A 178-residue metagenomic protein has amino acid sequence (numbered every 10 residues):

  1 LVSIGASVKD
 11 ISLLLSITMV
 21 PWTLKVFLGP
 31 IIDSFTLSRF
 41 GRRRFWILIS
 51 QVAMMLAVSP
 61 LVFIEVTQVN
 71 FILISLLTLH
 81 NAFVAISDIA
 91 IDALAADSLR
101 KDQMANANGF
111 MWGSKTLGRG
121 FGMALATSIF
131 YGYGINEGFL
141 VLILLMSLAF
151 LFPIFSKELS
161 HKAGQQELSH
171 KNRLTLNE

Functional and structural regions predicted by a protein language model:
S12-T36: Central cavity-lining transmembrane alpha-helices of secondary-active solute carriers, predominantly the Major
P21-K25, A105-F130: Glycine-rich segments within core transmembrane alpha-helices of 12-TM secondary carriers
F40-I47, S128-L145: A membrane-interface helix-boundary motif in multi-pass transporters
I47-T67: C-terminal ends and interior cores of transmembrane alpha-helices in multi-pass membrane transporters/permeases
I49-L56, E137-F155: Symmetry-related core transmembrane helices of the 12-TM Major Facilitator Superfamily/SLC fold
H80-K115: Cytoplasmic helix-loop-helix junction between adjacent transmembrane helices in 12-TM secondary transporters
E158-E178: Juxtamembrane intracellular "pre-TM" segments in multi-pass secondary transporters
